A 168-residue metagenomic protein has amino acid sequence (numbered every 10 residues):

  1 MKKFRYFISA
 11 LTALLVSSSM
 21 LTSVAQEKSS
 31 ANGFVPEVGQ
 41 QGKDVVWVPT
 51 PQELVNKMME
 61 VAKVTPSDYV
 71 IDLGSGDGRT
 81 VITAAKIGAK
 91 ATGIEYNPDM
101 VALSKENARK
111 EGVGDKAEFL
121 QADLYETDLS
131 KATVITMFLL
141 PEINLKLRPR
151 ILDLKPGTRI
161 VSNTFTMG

Functional and structural regions predicted by a protein language model:
M1-L11: Bacterial N-terminal signal peptides that target proteins for export
F4-Y6, S23-D68: S-adenosyl-L-methionine
S9-S19: Bacterial N-terminal signal peptides
P66-G76: Conserved class I S-adenosyl-L-methionine
D77-A89: Conserved SAM-binding loop of SAM-dependent methyltransferases across substrates and taxa, primarily the Class I
K90-E95: Conserved SAM-binding motif I beta-strand of class I
N97-K131: S-adenosyl-L-methionine
P141-G168: C-terminal substrate-binding/active-site "lid" region of AdoMet-derived donor-dependent transferases
